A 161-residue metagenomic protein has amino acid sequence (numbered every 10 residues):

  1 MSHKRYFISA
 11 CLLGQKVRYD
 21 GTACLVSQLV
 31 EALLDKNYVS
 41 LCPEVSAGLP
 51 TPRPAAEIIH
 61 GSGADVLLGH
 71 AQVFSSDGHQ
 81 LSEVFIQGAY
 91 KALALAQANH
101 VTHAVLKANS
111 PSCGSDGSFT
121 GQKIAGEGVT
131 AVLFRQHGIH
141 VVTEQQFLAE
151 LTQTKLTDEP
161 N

Functional and structural regions predicted by a protein language model:
S2-F7: Extreme N-terminal starter segment of soluble prokaryotic enzymes
S9-T22: Active-site loop/lid in soluble adenylation, ligation, and acyl-transfer enzymes
C11, K107-S110: Short, well-ordered beta-to-alpha junction loops that form the rim of enzyme active sites and present histidine/acidic
Q15-K16, S112-D116: Short, solvent-exposed loop/turn segments at secondary-structure junctions
K16-Y19, S46, A64-K91, Q122-N161: Divalent-metal-activated hydrolytic enzyme cores
C24-V73: Short, surface-exposed acidic-centric catalytic microdomains
T102: Short acidic/polar active-site loop segments enriched in Thr and Asp
